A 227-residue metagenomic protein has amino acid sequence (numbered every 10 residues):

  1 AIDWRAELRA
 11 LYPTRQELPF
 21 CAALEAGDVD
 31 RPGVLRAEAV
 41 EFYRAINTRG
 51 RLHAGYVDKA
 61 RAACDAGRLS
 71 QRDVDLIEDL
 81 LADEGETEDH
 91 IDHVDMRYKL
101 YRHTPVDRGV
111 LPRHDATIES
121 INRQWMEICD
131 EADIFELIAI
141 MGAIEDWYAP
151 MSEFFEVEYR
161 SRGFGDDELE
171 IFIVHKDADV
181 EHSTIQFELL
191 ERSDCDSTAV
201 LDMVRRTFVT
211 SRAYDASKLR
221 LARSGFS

Functional and structural regions predicted by a protein language model:
A1-S227: Non-heme di-metal
